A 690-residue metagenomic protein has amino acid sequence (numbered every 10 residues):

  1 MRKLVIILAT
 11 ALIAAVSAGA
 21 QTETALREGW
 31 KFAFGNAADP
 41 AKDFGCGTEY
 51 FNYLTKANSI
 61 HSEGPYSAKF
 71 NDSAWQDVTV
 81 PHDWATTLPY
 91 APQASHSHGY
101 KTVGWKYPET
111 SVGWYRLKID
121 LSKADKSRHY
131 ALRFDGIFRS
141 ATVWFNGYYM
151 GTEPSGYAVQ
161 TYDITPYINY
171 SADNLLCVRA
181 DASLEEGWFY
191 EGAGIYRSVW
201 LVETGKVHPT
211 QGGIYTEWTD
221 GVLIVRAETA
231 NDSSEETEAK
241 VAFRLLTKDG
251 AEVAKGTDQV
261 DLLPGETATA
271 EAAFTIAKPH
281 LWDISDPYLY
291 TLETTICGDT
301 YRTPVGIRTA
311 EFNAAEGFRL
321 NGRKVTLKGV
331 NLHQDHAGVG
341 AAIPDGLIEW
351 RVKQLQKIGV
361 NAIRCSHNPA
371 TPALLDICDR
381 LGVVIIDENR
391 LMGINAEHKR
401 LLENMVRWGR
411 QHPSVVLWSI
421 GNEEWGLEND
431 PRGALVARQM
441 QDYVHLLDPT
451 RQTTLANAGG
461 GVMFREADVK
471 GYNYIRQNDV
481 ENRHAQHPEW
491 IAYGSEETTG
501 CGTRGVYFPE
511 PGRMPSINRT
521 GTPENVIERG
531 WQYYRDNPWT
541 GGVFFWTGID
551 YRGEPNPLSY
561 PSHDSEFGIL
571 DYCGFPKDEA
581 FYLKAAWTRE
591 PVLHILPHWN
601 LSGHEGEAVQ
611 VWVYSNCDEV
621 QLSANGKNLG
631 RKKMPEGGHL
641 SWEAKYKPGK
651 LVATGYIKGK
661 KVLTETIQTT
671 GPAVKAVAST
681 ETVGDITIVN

Functional and structural regions predicted by a protein language model:
I7-A15: Bacterial N-terminal signal peptides
G19-H96, L175-D181, K248, E528-W531 (+5 more regions): Accessory carbohydrate-binding/adhesion or oligomerization-edge regions at the termini of glycan-active proteins
A33-A37, N52, H61, T86-A91 (+6 more regions): Accessory beta-strand-rich segments of carbohydrate-active enzymes
F34, F44-G64, K69, Y148 (+5 more regions): Extended substrate-binding grooves/exosites of carbohydrate-active enzymes
N169-S171, R226-N313, W642-P648, I657 (+1 more regions): Extended acidic/polar, glycine-enriched regions that form or flank non-catalytic beta-rich accessory modules
S171, D220, L263-T267, G606 (+1 more regions): Solvent-exposed, conformationally flexible loop/turn segments
V225-T229, V611-S615, I686-N690: Beta-strand-rich structural segments
G671-V689: Beta-strand-rich domain onsets/edges
